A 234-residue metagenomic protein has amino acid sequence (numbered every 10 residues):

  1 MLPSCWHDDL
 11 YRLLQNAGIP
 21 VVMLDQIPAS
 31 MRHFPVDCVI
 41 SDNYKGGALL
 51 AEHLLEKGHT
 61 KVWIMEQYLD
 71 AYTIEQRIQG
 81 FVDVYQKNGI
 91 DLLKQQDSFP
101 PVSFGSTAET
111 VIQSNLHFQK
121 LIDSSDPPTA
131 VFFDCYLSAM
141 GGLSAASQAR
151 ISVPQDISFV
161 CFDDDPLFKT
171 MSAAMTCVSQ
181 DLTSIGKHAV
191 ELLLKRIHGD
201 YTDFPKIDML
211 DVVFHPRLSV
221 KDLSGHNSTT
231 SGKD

Functional and structural regions predicted by a protein language model:
C5: Active-site core of PLP-dependent enzymes with the aminotransferase class I/II
D8-D234: Bacterial carbohydrate/catabolite-sensing allosteric modules
